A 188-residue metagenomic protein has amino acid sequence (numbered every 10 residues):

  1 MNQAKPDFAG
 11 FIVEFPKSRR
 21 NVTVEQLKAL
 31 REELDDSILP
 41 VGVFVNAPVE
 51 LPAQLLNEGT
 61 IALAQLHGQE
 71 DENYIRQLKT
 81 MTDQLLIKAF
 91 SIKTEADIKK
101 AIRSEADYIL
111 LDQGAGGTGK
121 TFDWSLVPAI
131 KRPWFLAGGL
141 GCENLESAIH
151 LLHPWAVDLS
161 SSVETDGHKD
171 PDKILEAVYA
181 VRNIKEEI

Functional and structural regions predicted by a protein language model:
M1-I188: Conserved N-terminal beta1-alpha1 strand-loop-helix module at the mouth
